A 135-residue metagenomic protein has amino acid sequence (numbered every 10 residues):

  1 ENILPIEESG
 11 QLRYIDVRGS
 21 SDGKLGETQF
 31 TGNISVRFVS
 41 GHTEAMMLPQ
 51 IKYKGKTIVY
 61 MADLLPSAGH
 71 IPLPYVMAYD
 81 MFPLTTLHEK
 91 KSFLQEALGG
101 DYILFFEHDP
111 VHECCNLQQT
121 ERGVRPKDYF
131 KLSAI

Functional and structural regions predicted by a protein language model:
E1-F38, H88-D101: Metallo-beta-lactamase
Y14, H42-E44, P110: Short solvent-exposed loop/turn micro-motifs enriched in small/polar/acidic residues
G19-D22, T43-A45, P66-S67: Short, catalytically relevant binding-site loops at active-site mouths
N33-S40, I58-D63: Active-site-proximal beta-strand elements of phosphoester/diester hydrolases
G41, P49-K54: Active-site beta-strand termini and strand-to-loop segments that position acidic
M46, K54-I135: Cap/insert and terminal regions of metallo-dependent hydrolase folds
